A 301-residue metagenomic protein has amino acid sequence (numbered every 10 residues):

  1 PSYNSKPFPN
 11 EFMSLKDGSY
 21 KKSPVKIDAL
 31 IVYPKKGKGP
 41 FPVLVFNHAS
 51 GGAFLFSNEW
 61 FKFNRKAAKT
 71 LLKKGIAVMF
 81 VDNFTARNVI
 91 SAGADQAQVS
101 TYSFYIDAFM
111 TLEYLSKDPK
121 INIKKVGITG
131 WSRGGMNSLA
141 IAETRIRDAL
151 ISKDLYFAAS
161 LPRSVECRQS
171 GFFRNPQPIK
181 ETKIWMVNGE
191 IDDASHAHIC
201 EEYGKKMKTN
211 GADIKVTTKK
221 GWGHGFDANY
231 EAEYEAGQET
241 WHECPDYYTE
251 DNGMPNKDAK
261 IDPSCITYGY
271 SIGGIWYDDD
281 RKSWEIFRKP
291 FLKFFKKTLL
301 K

Functional and structural regions predicted by a protein language model:
P1-G39: N-terminal cap/lid segment of alpha/beta-hydrolase-fold proteins
G37-F41, F46-I90, Q169-S170, I191-A197: Short substrate-entry loop that stabilizes the transition state in hydrolases
S50, S132-G135: Active-site loop->helix "elbow" adjoining a glycine-rich segment at hydrolase catalytic centers
Q96-P119, A140: Alpha/beta-hydrolase active-site loop
S116, G135-L150: Short glycine-enriched nucleophile-adjacent loop and the immediately C-terminal alpha-helix near the catalytic center
K120-S132: Alpha/beta-hydrolase fold nucleophile elbow
S152-G221: The feature captures the conserved acid-bearing segment of alpha/beta-hydrolase catalytic domains
D213-K301: C-terminal catalytic histidine-bearing segment of alpha/beta-hydrolase fold enzymes
